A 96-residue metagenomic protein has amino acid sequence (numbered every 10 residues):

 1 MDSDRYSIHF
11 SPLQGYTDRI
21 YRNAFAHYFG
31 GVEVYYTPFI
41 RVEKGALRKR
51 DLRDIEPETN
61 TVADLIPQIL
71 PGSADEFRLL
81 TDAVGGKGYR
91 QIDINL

Functional and structural regions predicted by a protein language model:
D2-I8: Extreme N-terminal starter segment of soluble prokaryotic enzymes
Y6, A63, G88-R90: Short coil/turn segments at beta-strand junctions that form active-site/ligand-binding loops
P12: Catalytic nucleotidyl-transfer cores of nucleotide-processing enzymes
G15-G86: Glycine-rich, positively charged N-terminal anion/phosphate-binding segment
T37, R90-L96: Non-cysteine beta-strand/loop elements that form the S-adenosyl-L-methionine
